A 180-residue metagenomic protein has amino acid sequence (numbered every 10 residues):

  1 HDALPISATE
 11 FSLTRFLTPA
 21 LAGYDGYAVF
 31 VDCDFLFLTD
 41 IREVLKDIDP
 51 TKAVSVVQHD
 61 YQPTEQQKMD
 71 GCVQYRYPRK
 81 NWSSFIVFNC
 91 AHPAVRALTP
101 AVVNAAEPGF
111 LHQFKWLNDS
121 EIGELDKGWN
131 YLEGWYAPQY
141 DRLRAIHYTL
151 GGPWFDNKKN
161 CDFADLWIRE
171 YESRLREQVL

Functional and structural regions predicted by a protein language model:
D2-L4: Short, small-residue-biased leader/transition segments that mark boundaries at the very start of proteins
S7, C33, Q74: Conserved aromatic-histidine-acidic binding/catalytic patches
S7-T14: A short, glycine-/small-residue-rich helix N-cap motif at loop->alpha-helix starts within glycosyltransferase
T14-P63, V87: GT-A fold catalytic core of metal-dependent nucleotide-sugar glycosyltransferases, centered on the diacidic
R15, V31, N81-S84, E121 (+1 more regions): Residues that flank catalytic or metal-binding motifs in active/ligand-binding sites
A20, L45-I48, Y75-P78, Q113-L117 (+1 more regions): A general structural signal for short secondary-structure junctions and capping/turn motifs
D47-L111: Conserved catalytic core of nucleotide-sugar-dependent glycosyltransferases
F88-L180: A glycosyltransferase accessory/donor-loop signature
